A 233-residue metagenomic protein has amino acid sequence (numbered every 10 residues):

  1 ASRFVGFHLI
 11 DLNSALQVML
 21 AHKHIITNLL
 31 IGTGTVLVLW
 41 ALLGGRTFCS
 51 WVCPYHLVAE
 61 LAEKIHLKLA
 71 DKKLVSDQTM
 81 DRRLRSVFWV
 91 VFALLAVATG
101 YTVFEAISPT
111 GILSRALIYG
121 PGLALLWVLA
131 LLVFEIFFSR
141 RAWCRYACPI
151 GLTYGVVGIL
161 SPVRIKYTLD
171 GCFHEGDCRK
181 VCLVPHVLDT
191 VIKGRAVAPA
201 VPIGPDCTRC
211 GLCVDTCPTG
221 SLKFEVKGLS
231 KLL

Functional and structural regions predicted by a protein language model:
A1-A200, P205-L233: Non-ligating segments of multi-cofactor redox enzymes
